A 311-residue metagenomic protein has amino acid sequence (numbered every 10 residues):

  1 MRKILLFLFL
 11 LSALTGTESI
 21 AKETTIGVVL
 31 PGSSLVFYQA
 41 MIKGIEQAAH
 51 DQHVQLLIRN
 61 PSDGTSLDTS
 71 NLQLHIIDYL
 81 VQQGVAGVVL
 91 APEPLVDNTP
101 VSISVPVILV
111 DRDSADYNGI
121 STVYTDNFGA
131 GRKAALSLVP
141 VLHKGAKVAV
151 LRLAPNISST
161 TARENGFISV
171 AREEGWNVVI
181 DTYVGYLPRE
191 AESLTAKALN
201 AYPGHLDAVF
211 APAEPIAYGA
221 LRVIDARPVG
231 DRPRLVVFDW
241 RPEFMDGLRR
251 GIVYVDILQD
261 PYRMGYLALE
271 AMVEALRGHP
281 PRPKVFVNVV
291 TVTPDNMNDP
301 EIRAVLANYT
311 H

Functional and structural regions predicted by a protein language model:
L6-T15: Bacterial N-terminal signal peptides
K22, S169-A171, R263-H311: Hinge/cleft segment of the Venus flytrap/periplasmic-binding protein
T25-G44, A48, L57-Q73, P92-E93 (+2 more regions): Extracytoplasmic "Venus flytrap"
F37-V54, A130-A134, S158-N177, E190 (+4 more regions): Short, solvent-exposed amphipathic alpha-helices that sit in or adjacent to ligand/effector-binding or catalytic
H50-D68, V148-V150, A171-R189: Short beta-strand elements in bilobed, periplasmic/extracellular small-molecule ligand-binding domains
Q73, V123-V148, E190-E192, R241-F244 (+1 more regions): Hydrophobic alpha-helical segments within soluble ligand-binding/sensing domains
V81, G87-I103, F167, V184-G247: Hydrophobic alpha-helical
A91-G129, P140, D239-Y254: Flexible loop/hinge segments that line or gate small-molecule binding clefts
